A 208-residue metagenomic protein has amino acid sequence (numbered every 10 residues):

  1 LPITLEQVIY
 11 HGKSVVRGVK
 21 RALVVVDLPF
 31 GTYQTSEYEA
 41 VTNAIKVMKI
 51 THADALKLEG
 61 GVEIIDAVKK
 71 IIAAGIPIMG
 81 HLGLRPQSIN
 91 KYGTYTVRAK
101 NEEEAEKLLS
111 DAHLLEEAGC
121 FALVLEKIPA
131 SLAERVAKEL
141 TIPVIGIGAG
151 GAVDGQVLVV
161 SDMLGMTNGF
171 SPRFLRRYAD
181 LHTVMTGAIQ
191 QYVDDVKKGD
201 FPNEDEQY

Functional and structural regions predicted by a protein language model:
L1-R173, A179, T183-Y208: Alpha/beta enzyme core
